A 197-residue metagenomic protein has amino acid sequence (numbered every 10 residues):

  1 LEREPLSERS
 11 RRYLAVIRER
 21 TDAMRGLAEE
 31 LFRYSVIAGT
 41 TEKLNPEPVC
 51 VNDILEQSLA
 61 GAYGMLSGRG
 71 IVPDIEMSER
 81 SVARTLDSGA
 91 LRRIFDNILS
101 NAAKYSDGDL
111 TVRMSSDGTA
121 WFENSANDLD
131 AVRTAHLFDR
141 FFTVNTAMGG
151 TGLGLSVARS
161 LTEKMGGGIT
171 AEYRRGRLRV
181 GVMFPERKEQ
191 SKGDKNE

Functional and structural regions predicted by a protein language model:
E19-M24: Short alpha-helical segment of the dimerization/phosphotransfer core of two-component systems
G39-L44, A83-L86: Conserved micro-motifs of the catalytic ATP-binding
N45-P48, V72-V82, D117: Conserved catalytic submotifs in the C-terminal HATPase_c
A102-A103: Short helix-loop "hinge" at the ATP-lid/N-box region of the Bergerat-fold HATPase_c
L129-F141: Short conserved segment of the HATPase_c
